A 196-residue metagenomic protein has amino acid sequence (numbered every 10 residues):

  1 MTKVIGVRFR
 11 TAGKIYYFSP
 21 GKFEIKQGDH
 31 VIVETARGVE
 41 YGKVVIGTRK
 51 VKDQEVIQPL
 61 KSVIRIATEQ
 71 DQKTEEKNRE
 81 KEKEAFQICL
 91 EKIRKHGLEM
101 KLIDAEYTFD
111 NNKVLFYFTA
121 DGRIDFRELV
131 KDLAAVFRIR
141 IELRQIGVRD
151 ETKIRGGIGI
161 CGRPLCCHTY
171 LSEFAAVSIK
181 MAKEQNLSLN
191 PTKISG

Functional and structural regions predicted by a protein language model:
V7-Y17: Short, structured beta-strand/loop micro-motifs enriched in basic residues and often containing a Trp
E24-I25: Short, well-ordered loop/turn sites that connect or cap secondary structure elements
V39-G97: Terminal, basic amphipathic appendages of nucleotide-handling enzymes
D110-F118: Short glycine/threonine-rich beta-strand-turn micro-motifs
G122-R127, L133-G196: Cys/His-rich Zn2+-binding cysteine-cluster or related metal-binding knuckle/ribbon modules and their
